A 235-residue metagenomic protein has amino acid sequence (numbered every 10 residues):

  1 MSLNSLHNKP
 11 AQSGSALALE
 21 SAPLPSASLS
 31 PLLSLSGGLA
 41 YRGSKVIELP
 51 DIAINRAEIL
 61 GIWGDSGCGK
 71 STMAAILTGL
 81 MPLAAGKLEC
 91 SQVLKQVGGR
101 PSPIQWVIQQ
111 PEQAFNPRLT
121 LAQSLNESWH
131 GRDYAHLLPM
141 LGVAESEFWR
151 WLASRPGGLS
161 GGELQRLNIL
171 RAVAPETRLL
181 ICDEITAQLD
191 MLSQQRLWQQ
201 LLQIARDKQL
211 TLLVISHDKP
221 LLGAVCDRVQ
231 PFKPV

Functional and structural regions predicted by a protein language model:
W63-D65: The feature captures the beta-strand-to-loop junction immediately N-terminal to the Walker
T78: Helix-to-loop junction immediately C-terminal to a conserved catalytic motif
Q110, P117-Y134: Q-loop/switch helix immediately C-terminal to the Walker
R155, E184-I185: Walker B catalytic motif
R155-L159, E163: Conserved ABC ATPase signature
I169: Hydrophobic anchor residue at the start of the ABC signature
I215-H217: H-loop/switch region of ABC-family ATPase nucleotide-binding domains
